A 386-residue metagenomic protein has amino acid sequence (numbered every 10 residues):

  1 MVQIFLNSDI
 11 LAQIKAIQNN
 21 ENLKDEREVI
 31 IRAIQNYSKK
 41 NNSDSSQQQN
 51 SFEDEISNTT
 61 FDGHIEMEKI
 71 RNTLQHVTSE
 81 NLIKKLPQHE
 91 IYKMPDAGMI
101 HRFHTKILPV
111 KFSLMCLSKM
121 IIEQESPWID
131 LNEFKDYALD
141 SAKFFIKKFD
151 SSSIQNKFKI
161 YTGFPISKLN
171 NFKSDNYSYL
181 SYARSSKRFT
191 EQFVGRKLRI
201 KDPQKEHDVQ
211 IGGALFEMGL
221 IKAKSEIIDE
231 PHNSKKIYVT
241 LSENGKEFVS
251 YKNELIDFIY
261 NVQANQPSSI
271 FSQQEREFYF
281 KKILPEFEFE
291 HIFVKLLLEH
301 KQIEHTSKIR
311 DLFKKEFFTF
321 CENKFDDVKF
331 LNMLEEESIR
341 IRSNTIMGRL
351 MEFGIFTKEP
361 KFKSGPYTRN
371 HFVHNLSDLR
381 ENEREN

Functional and structural regions predicted by a protein language model:
M1-S8, Q18: Short Lys/Arg-rich basic patches
N7, D25-E26, I339: Short coil turns linking two alpha-helices in DNA-binding domains
D9, D44-Q47, N58: Compositionally biased regions
L11-I14: Conserved hydrophobic/aromatic packing and binding residues within compact polymer-binding modules
N20, K24-S51: Short, basic amphipathic alpha-helical segments that act as recognition/interaction helices in nucleic-acid-binding
I56-N386: Donor-sugar nucleotide-binding helix/loop cap in glycosyltransferases
